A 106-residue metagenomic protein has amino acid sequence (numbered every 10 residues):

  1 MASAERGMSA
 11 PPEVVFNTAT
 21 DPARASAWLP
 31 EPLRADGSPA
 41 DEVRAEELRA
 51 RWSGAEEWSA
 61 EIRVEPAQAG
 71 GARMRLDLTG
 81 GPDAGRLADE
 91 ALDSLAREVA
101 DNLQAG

Functional and structural regions predicted by a protein language model:
M1-A35: Hydrophobic ligand-binding cavity/cleft-lining segments
M1-E5, A40, A67, R75: Alpha-helical context
A4-R6, S38-P39, L48, I62-R63: Residue-level detector of beta-strand structural context in well-folded domains
A10, V43-A45, A69: Residue-level signal for tight coil/turn positions that link beta-strands
A27-W28, P32-E57: Ser/Thr-rich, low-complexity intrinsically disordered terminal regions
E47-G106: Beta-strand/loop substructures that line and gate deep hydrophobic ligand-binding cavities in soluble
